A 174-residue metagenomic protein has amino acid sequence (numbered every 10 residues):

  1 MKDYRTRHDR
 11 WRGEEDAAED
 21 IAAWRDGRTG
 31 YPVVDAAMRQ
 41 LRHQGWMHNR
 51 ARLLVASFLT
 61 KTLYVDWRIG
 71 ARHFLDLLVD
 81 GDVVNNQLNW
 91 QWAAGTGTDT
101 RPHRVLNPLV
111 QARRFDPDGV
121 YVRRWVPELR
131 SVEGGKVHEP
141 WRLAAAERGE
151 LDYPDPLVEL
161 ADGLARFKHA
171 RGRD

Functional and structural regions predicted by a protein language model:
M1-D174: C-terminal catalytic domain of photolyase/cryptochrome flavoproteins, centering on the FAD-binding pocket
